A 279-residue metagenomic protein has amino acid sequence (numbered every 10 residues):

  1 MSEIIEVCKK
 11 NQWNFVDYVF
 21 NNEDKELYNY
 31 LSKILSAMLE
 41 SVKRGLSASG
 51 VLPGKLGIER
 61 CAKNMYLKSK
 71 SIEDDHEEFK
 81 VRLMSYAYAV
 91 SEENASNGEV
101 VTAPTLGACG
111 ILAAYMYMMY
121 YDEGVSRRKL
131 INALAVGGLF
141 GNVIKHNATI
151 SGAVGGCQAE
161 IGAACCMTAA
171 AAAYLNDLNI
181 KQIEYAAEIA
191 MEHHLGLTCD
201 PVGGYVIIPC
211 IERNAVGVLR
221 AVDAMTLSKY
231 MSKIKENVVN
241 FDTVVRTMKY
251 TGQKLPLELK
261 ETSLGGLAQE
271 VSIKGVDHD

Functional and structural regions predicted by a protein language model:
M1-E99, M118-E123, K229-M231, V238-D279: Generic N-terminal targeting/processing segments that precede catalytic cores or assembly contacts
L35, K80, M84, L134 (+2 more regions): Hydrophobic faces of stable alpha-helices that mediate helix-helix packing
C61-Y66, G110-A114, M118, G124 (+4 more regions): Short amphipathic alpha-helical patches
D74, E78, A103-L106, R128 (+4 more regions): Alpha-helix capping and helix-loop boundary segments enriched in small/acidic/polar residues
S85-L197: Glycine-rich anion/phosphate-binding loop at the beta-strand->alpha-helix junction
A172-D279: Functionally critical mobile loop/hinge segments
